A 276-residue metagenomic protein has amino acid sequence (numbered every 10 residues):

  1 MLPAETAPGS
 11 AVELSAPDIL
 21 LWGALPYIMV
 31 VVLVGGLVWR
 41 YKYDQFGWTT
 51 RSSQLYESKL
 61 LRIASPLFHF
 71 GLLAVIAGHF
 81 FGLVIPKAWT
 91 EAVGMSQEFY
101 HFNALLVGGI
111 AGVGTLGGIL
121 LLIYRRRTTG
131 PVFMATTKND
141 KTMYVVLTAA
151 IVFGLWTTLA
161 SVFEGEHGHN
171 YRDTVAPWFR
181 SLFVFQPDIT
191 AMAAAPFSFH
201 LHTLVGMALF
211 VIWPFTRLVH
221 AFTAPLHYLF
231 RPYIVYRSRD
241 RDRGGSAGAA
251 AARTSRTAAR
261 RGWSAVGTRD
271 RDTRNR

Functional and structural regions predicted by a protein language model:
M1-I19: Short, strongly hydrophobic alpha-helical membrane anchors
L2-A7, G35-R40, L55, V75-F81 (+5 more regions): Alpha-helical membrane-anchoring segments
E13, W48, S52, L147 (+1 more regions): Charged, low-complexity, helix/coiled-coil-prone segments
I19-R51: N-terminal ordered "arm"
P26, V30, L37, S52-T216 (+2 more regions): Membrane-embedded alpha-helical bundles of multi-pass integral membrane proteins
Y43, S52, L182, G267-D270: Short, isolated positions within intrinsically disordered regulatory regions of eukaryotic proteins
T223-D272: Membrane-proximal soluble regions of multi-pass membrane proteins
